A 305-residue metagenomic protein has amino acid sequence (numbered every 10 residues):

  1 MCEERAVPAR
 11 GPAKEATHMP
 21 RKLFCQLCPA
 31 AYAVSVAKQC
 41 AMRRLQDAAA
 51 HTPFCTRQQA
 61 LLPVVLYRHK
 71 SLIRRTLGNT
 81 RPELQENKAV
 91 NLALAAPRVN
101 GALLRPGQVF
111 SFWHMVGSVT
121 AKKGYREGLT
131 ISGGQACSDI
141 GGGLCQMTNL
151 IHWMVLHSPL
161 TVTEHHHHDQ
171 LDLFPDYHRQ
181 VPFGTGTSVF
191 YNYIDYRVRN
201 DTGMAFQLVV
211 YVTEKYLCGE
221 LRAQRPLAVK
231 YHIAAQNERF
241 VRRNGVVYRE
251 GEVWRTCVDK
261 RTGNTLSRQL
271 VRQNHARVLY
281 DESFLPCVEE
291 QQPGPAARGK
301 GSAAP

Functional and structural regions predicted by a protein language model:
R5-A13: Compositionally biased, low-complexity flexible segments
H18-P305: Well-ordered beta-sheet/strand-loop patches within structured domains
